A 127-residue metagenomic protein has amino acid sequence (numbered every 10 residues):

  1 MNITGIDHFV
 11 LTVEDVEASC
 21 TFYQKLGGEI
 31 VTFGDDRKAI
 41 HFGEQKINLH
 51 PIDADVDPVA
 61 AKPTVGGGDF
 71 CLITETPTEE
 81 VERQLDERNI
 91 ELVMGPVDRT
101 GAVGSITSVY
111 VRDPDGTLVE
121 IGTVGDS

Functional and structural regions predicted by a protein language model:
M1-I6, L11-T32, G43-M94, R112-S127: Glyoxalase I/VOC metalloenzyme domain signal
G34, V103-I106: Short, small/polar residue-rich loop motifs at catalytic or cofactor-binding pockets
D36-R37, R99-T100, G125: Conserved beta-strand edge residues that scaffold enzyme active sites
A60, T100-G104: Acidic pyrophosphate-coordinating catalytic loop
V93-G101: Short, basic/aromatic recognition patches
P96, S105-S108: Low-complexity, intrinsically disordered Gly/Pro/Thr-rich segments
